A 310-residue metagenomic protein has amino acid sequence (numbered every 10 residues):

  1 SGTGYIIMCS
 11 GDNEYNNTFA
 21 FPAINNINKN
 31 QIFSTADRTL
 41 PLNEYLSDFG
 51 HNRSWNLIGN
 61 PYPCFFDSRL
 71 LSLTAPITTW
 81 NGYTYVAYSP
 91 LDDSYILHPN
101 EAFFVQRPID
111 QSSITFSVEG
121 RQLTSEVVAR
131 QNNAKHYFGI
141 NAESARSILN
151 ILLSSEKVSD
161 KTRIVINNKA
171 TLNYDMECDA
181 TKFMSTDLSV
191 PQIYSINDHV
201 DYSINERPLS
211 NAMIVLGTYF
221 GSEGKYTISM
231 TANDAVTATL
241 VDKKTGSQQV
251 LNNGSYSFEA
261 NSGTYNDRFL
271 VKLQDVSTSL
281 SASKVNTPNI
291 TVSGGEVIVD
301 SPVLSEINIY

Functional and structural regions predicted by a protein language model:
S1-Y310: Compositionally biased Ser/Thr/Gly- and acidic/asparagine-rich, proline-interspersed low-complexity stretches
